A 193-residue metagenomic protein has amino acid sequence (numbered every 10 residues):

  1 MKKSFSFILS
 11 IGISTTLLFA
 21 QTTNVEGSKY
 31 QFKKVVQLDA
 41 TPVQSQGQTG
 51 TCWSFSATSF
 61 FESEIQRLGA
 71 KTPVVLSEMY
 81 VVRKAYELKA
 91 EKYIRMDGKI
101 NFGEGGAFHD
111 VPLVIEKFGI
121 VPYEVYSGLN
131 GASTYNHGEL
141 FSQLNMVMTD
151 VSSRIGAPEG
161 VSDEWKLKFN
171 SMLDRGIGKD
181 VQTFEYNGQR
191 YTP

Functional and structural regions predicted by a protein language model:
M1-T23: Bacterial Sec-dependent N-terminal signal peptides
Q21-P193: Flexible propeptides and autoinhibitory/regulatory segments associated with cysteine proteases
